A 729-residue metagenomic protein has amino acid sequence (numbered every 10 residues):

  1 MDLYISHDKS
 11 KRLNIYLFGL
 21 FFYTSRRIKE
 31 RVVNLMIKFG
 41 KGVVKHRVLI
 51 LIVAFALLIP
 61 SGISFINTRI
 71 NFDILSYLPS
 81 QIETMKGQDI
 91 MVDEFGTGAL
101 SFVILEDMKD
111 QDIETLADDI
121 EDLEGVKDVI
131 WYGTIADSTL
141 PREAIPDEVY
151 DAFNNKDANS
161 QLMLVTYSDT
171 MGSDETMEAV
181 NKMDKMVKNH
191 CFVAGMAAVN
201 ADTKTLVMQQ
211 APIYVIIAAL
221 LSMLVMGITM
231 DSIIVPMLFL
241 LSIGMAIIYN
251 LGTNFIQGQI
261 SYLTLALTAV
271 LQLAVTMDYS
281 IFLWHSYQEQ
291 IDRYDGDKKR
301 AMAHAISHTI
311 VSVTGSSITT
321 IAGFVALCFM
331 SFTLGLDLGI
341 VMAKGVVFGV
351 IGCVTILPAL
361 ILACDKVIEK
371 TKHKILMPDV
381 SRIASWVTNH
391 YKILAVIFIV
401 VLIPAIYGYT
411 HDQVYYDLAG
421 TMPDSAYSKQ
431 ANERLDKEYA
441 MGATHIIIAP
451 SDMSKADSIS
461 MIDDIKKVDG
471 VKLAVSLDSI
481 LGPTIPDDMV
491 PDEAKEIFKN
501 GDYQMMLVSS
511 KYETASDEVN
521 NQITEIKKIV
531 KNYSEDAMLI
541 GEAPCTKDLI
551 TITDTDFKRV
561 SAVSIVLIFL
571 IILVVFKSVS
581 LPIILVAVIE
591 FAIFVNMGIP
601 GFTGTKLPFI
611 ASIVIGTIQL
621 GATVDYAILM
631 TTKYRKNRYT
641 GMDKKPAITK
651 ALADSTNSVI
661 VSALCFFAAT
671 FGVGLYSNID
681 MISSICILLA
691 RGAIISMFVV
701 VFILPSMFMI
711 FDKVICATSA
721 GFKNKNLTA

Functional and structural regions predicted by a protein language model:
M1-I70, S76, S168-Y416, K531-A729: Membrane-embedded transmembrane helical bundles of large multi-pass transporters/channels
S80-A197, Q413-L581, A587-K606: Structured non-transmembrane domains adjacent to transmembrane bundles in polytopic membrane proteins
